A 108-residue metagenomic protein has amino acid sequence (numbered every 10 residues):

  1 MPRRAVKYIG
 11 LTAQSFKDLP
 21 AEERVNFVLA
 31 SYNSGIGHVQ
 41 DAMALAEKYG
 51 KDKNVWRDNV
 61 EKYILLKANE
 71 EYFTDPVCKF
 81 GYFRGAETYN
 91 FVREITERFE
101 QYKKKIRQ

Functional and structural regions predicted by a protein language model:
M1-I9, A68, I95: Substrate-binding/active-site groove segments that recognize and process beta-1,4-linked N-acetyl-hexosamine
I9-A13, M43-A44: Short arginine-rich
L11-E23: Short helix/loop segment immediately N-terminal to the Walker
E23-Q101: Catalytic and substrate-binding regions of cell-wall glycan-acting enzymes that process beta-1,4-linked
Y102-R107: A cross-kingdom marker for long, charged
